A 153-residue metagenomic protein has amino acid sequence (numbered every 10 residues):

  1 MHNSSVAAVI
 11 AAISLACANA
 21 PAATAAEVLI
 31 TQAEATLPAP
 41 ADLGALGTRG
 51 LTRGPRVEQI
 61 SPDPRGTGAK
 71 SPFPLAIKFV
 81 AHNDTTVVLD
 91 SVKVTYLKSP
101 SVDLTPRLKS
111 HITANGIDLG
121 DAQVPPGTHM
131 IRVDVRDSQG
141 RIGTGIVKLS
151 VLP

Functional and structural regions predicted by a protein language model:
A23-F73: Short, compositionally biased P/S/T/A/G/V-rich stretches that sit at domain boundaries
P74-N83: Short edge beta-strand/loop segments characteristic of extracellular beta-sandwich folds
H82-K93: Solvent-exposed loop/turn segments flanking beta-strands in beta-repeat/beta-sandwich domains
S110-D118: Aromatic sugar-binding surface patches on proteins that engage polysaccharides or sugar-phosphate polymers
D121-T128: Surface-exposed, short loops/turns at beta-strand junctions within beta-sandwich domains
K148-P153: Short beta-strand edge segments in extracellular beta-sheet folds
